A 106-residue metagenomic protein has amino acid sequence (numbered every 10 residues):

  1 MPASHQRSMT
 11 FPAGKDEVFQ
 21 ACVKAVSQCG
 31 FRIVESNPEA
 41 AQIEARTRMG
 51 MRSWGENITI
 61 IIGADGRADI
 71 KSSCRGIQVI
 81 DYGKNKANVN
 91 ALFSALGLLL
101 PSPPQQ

Functional and structural regions predicted by a protein language model:
M1-Q106: Ser/Thr-rich, low-complexity intrinsically disordered terminal regions
